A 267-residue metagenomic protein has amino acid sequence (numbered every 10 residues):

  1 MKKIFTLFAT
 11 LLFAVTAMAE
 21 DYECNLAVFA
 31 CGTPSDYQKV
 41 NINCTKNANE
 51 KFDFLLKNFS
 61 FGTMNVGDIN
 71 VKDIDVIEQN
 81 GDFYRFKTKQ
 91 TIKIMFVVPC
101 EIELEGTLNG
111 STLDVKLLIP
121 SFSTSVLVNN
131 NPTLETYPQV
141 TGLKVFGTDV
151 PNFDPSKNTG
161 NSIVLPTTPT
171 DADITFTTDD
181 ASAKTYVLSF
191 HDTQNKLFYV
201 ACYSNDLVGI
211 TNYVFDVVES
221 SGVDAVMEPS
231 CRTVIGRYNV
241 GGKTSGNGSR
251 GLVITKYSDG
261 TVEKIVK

Functional and structural regions predicted by a protein language model:
K3, L252-K267: C-terminal tail/sorting-segment detector
L7-A14: Bacterial N-terminal signal peptides
V15-A19: Sec/Tat signal peptide C-region and signal peptidase I cleavage site
E20-V28, P34-V40, V66-F83, L108-T136: Edge beta-strand at a domain terminus
D21-D53, I92-E101: Short, solvent-exposed loop/hinge segments that bridge or flank secondary-structure elements
Y84-K116: Acidic, glycine-rich flexible loop segments
T133-S221: Beta-rich interaction/scaffold domains
E135-Y137, G142, V218-K243: Residue-level detector of functionally pivotal "anchor" positions at catalytic/ligand-binding pockets or at interdomain
